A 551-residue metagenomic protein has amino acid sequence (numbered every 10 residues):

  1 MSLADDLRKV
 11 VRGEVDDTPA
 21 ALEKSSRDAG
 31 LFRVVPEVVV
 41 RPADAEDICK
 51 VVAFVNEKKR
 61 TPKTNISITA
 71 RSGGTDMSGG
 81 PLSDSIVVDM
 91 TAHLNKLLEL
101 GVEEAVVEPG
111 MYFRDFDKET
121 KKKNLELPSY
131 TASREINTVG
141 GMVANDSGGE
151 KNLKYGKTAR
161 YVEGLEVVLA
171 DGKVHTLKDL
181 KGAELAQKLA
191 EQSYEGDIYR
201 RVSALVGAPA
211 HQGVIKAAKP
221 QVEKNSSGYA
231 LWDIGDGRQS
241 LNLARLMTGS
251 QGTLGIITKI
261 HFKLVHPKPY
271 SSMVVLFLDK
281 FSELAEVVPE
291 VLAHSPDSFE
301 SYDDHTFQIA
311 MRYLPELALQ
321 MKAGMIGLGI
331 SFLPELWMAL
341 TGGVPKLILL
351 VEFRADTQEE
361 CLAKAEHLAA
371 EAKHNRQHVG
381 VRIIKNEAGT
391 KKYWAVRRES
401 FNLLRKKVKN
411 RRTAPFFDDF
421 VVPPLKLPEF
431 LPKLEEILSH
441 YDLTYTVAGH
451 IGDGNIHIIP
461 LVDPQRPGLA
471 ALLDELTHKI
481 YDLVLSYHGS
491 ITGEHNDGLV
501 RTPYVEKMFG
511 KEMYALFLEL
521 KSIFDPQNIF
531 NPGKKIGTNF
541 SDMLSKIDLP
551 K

Functional and structural regions predicted by a protein language model:
M1-N56, R60-I66, G73-E103, Y155 (+8 more regions): N-terminal flexible segment immediately upstream of the FAD-binding catalytic core in FAD-dependent oxidoreductases
S2, D47-K50, D115, S282-E286 (+3 more regions): Short, conserved charged micro-motifs
L7, S26, G30-T64, I68 (+8 more regions): N-terminal glycine-rich flavin-associated loop
I68-A70, M77-S78, F116, D146 (+6 more regions): Extended, hydrophobic alpha-helical segments in both membrane/secreted and soluble proteins
G74-M77, M142-K151, S240-L264, G449-N455 (+3 more regions): Conserved phosphate/anionic-ligand binding catalytic regions in large, soluble enzymes, centered on
A144, N152-Y155, V162-R398, P432 (+2 more regions): C-terminal substrate-binding/cap subdomain adjacent to the FAD-binding core in PCMH-type and related FAD-linked
K373-I384, I480-N496, P526-I529: Flexible helix-coil linker/hinge segments at domain or subdomain boundaries
K511-K551: Intrinsic disorder at enzyme termini
